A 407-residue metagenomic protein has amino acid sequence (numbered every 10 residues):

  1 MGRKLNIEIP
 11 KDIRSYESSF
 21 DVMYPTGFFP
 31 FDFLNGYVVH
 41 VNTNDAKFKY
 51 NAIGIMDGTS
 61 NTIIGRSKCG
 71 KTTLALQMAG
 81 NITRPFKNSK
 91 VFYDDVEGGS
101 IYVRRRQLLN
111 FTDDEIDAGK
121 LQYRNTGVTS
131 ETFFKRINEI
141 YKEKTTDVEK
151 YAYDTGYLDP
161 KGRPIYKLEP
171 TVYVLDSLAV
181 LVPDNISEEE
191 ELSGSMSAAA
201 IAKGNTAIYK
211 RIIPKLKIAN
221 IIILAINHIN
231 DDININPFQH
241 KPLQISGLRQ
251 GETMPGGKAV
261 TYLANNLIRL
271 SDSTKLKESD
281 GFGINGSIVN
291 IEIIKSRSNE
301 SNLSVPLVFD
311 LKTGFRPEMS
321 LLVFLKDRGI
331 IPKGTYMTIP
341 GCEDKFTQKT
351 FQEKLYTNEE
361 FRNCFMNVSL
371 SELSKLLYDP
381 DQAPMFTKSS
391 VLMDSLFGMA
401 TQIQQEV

Functional and structural regions predicted by a protein language model:
M1-A118, K135-E139, K150: The Walker A/P-loop phosphate-binding site
M1-R14, K275-V407: C-terminal regions of RecA-like/P-loop NTPase motor modules
M23, G27-P30, M56-T59, K71-L74 (+19 more regions): Helical mechanochemical/support elements of P-loop NTPase systems and associated helical scaffolds
L34-V41, R66, M78-F86, Q107-T112 (+10 more regions): Conserved, well-folded catalytic cores of nucleic-acid-processing and energy-transducing macromolecular machines
V39-I53, T146-P164, K241-S246: Intrinsically disordered, low-complexity domain-flanking/linker segments in eukaryotic proteins, enriched
F86-M196: Conserved inter-motif catalytic segment of the P-loop NTP-binding fold
Y93, V174-L175, L224-I226, R269 (+1 more regions): A structural signal for short, well-ordered beta-strand segments and their strand-loop junctions that often border
A198-F324, R328: Phosphate-binding/switch region of NTP-binding enzymes
